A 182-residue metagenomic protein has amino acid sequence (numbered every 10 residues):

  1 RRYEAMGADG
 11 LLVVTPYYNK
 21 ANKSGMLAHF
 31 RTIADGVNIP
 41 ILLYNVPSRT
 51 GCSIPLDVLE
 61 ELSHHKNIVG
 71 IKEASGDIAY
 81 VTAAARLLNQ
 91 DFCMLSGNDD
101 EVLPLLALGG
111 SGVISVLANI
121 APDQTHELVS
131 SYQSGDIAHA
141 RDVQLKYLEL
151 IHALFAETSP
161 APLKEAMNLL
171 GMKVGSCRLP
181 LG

Functional and structural regions predicted by a protein language model:
R1-G51: Active-site beta->alpha loop and helix N-cap motifs at the rims of alpha/beta catalytic domains
R1-R2, G10, D91-M94, E165: Helix-coil boundary/capping segments in enzymes
R1-R2, G25-F30, I54-E60, V102-P104 (+1 more regions): Short, acidic/polar
V13, Y44, S115, R141-D142 (+1 more regions): Residue-level detector of family-conserved "landmark" positions at structurally sensitive sites
P16-N19, Q124, S176: A short acidic, helix-capping loop that chelates divalent metal ions and anchors anionic groups
D35-G36, R49-F155: Catalytic alpha/beta core domains of metabolic enzymes, predominantly
N45, N67-I68, R178-L179: Glycine-rich phosphate-binding "P-loop"
L106-G110, L148-P180: Conserved short secondary-structure transition element at the edge of the structured enzyme core that lines
